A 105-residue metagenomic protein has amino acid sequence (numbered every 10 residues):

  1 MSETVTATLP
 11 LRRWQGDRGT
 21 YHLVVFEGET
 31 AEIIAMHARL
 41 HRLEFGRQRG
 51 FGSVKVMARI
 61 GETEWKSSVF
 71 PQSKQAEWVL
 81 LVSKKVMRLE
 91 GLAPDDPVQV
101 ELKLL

Functional and structural regions predicted by a protein language model:
M1-A76, D96, E101: Long, compositionally biased stretches
Q75-Q99: C-terminal structural segments of small proteins and small subunits
K103-L105: Short, charged beta-turn/beta-strand-edge "cap" motif at the junction between a beta-strand and an adjacent loop
